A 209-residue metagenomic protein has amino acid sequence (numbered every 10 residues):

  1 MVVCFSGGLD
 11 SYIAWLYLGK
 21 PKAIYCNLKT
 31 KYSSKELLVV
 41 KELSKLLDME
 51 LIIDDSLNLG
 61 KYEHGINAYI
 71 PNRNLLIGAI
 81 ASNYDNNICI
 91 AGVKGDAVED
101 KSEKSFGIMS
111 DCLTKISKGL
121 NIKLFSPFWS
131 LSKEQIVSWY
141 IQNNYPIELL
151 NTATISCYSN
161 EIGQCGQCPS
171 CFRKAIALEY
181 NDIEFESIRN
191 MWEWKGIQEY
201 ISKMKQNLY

Functional and structural regions predicted by a protein language model:
M1-I147, C171: ATP-dependent adenylation/nucleotidyltransferase module used to activate substrates
S44, M49-D55, K61-Y69, L120 (+1 more regions): ATP/NTP-dependent adenylation/nucleotidyl-transfer catalytic domains that generate, transfer, or process NMP-activated
